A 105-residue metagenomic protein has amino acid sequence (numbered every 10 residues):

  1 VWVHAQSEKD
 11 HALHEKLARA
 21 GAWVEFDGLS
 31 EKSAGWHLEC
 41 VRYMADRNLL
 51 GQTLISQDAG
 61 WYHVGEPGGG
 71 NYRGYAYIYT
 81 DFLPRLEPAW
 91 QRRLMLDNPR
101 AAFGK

Functional and structural regions predicted by a protein language model:
V1-H4, L54, R92-L96: Beta-strand segments within the central parallel beta-sheet cores of soluble alpha/beta enzyme folds
V1-Y43: Catalytic pocket-lining loop regions of alpha/beta-barrel enzymes, especially the amidohydrolase/enolase/GH5 lineages
K9-H11, W61-H63, A101-A102: Flexible loop/turn segments at secondary-structure boundaries
K16-A20, Y43, R47, D81 (+1 more regions): Alpha-helical structural signal in soluble globular domains
D27-L29, L49-Y72: Short acidic/histidine-rich active-site segments
W36, G70-I78: Alpha-helix N-cap and loop-to-helix initiation/capping positions
W36-E39, E66-P67, A101-G104: Short secondary-structure transition/capping segments
A76-K105: Mid-to-C-terminal alpha-helical segments outside catalytic/metal-binding sites
